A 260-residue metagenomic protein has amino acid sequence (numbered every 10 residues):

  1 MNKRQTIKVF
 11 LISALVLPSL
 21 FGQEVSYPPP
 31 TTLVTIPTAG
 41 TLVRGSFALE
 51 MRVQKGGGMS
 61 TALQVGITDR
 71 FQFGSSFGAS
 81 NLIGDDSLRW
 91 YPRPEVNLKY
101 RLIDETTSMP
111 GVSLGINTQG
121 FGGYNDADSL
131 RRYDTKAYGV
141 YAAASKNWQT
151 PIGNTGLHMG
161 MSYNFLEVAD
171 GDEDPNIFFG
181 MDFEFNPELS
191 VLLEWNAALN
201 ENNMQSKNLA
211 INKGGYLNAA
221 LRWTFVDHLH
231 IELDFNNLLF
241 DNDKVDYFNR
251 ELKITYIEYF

Functional and structural regions predicted by a protein language model:
M1-P30, F260: Cleavable N-terminal export/targeting peptides
Q23-T155, M161-E167, D182-F260: Transmembrane beta-barrel domains of Gram-negative outer membranes and organellar outer membranes
D170-D174: A general structural motif
